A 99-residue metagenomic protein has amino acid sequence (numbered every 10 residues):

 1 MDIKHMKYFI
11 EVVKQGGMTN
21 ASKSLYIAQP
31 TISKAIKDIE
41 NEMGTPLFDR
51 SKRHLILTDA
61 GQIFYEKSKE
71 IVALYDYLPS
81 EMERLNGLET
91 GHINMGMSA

Functional and structural regions predicted by a protein language model:
M6-V13, Y65: Hydrophobic residues on short alpha-helical segments
I10-A28: Short helix-boundary/capping micro-motifs
Q15, S24, K37-P46: Residue cluster at the C-terminal edge of the helix-turn-helix DNA-binding motif
E40-D59: A short LG(V/I)-centered, amphipathic sequence patch enriched for acidic residue(s) preceding the LG motif
E42-M43, F64-N86: Alpha-helical linker/hinge and terminal dimerization helices associated with HTH transcriptional regulators
E83-A99: Interdomain hinge and pocket-entrance segments immediately C-terminal to HTH DNA-binding domains
